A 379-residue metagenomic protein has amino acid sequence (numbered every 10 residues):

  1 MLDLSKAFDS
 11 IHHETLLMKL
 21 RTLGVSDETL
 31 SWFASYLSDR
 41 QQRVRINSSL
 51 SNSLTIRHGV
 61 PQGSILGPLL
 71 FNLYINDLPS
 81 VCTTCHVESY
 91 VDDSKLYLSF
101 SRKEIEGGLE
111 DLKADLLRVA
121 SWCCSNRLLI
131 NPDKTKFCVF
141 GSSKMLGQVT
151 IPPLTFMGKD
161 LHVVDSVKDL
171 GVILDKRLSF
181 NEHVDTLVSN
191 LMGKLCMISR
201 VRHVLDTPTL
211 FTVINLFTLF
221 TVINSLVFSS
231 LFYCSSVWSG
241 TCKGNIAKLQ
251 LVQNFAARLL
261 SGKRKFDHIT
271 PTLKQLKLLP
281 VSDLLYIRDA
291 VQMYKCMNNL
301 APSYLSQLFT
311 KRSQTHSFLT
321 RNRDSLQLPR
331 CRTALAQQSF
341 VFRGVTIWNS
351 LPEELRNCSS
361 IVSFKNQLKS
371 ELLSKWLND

Functional and structural regions predicted by a protein language model:
M1, V44-L70, Y97-E104, L154 (+4 more regions): Short, conserved non-catalytic motifs in the polymerase core
M1-D3, L20, F33, G63 (+11 more regions): Short, conserved catalytic/metal-binding micro-motifs enriched in Asp/Glu and His
M1-P61, L98, K295: Conserved pre-catalytic core of RNA-dependent polymerases
L4-D9, T22-V25, G59-G67, K103-E110 (+6 more regions): Conserved, non-catalytic sequence blocks in retroelement Pol enzymes and Pol-derived host proteins
P68-Y97: Active-site palm subdomain of RNA-directed nucleic acid polymerases
A120-C138, N245-Q314: Short, charged alpha-helical motifs in flexible N/C-terminal segments and linkers
L129-V167, D324: Short, conserved micro-motifs composed of acidic
L161-S236: Basic, alpha-helical interaction scaffolds
